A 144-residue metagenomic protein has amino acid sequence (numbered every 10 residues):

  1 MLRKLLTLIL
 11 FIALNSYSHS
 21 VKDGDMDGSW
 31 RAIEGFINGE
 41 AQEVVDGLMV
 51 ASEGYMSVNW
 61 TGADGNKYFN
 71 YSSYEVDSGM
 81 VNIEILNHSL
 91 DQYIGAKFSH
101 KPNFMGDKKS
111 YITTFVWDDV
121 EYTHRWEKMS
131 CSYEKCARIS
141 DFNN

Functional and structural regions predicted by a protein language model:
K4-A13: Sec-dependent N-terminal signal peptides
Y17-F69, N82-N144: Lipid interaction determinants
Y74: Short, structured beta-strand-loop surface elements
